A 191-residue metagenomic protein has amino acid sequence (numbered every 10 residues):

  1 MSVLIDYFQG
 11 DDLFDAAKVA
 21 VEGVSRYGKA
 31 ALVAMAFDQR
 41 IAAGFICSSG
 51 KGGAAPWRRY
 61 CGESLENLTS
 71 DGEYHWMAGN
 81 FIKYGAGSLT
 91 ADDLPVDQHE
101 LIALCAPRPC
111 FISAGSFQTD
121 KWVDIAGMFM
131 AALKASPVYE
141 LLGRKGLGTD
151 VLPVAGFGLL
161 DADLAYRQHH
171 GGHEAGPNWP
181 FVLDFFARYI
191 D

Functional and structural regions predicted by a protein language model:
S2-Y27, I41: Gly/Ser-rich "nucleophile elbow"/oxyanion-hole loop immediately N-terminal to the catalytic nucleophile in hydrolases
E22, C47-S48, S113: Alpha/beta-hydrolase-fold catalytic nucleophile elbow
A30-A34: Hydrolases whose catalytic domains are alpha/beta-hydrolase-1, hotdog thioesterase, or metallo-beta-lactamase-like
A36-A43: Conserved hydrolase catalytic core segment
A43-L101, D124, M128-V151: Mobile cap/lid helix-loop segments that gate and shape the active-site cleft of serine hydrolases
L104-C110, L159-L164: Short, proline-enriched alpha-helix->beta-strand connector loops that line the catalytic pocket of alpha/beta-hydrolase
A106-I125, Q168-G172: Conserved strand-to-loop "acid loop" that flanks and positions the catalytic carboxylate
L133-D191: C-terminal catalytic histidine-bearing segment of alpha/beta-hydrolase fold enzymes
